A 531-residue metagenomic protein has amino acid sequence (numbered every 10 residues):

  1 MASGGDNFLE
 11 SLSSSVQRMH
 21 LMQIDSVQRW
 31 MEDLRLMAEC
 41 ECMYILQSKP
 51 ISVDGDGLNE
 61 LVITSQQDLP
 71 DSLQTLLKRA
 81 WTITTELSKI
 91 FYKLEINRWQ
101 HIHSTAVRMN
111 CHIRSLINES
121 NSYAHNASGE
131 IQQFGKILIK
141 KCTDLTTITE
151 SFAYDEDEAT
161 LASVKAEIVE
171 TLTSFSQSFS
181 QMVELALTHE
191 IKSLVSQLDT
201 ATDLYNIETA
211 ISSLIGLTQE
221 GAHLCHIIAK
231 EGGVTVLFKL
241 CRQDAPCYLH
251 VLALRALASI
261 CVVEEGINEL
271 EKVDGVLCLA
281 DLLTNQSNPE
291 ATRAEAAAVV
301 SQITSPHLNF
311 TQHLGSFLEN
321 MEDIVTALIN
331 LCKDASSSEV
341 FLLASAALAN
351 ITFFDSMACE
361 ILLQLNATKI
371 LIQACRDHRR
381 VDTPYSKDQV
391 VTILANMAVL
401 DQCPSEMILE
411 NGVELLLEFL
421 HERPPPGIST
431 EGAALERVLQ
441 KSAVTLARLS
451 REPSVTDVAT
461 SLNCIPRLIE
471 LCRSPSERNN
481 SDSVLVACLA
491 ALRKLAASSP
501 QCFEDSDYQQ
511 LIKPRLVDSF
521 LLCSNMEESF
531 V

Functional and structural regions predicted by a protein language model:
M1-V531: Long amphipathic alpha-helical tracts in eukaryotic proteins
